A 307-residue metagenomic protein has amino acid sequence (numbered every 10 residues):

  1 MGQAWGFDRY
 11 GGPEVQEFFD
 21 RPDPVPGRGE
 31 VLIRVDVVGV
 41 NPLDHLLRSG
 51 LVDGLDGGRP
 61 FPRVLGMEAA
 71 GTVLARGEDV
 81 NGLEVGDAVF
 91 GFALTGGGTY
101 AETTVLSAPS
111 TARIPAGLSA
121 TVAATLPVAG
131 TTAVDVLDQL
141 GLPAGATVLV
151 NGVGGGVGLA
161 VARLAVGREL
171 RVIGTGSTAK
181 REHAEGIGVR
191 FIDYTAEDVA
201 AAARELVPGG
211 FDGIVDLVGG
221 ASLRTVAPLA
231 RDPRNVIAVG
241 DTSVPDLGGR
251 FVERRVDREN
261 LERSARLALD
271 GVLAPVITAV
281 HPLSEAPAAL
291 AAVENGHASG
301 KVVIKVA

Functional and structural regions predicted by a protein language model:
P22-G39, V52-T95: Glycine-rich beta-strand-centered segment in the early N-terminal region that forms part of a ligand/cofactor-binding
M67, G91-G152: NAD(P)H dinucleotide-binding glycine-rich loop of Rossmann-like/cofactor-binding domains, especially the beta1-alpha1
D87-A88, T103, T147, G167 (+2 more regions): Residue-level marker of beta-strand positions
L126-T195: Mid-domain Rossmann-like dinucleotide-binding core that forms the NAD(H)/NADP(H) cofactor-binding site
D198-G209: Short amphipathic alpha-helix with an adjacent loop that forms part of the alpha/beta core around
L217-V276, P282-L283, V306-A307: Glycine-rich phosphate-binding loop and adjacent beta-alpha segment of Rossmann(oid) nucleotide-cofactor-binding
A274-V276, L290-A307: C-terminal capping/lid region of NAD(P)-dependent oxidoreductase domains
